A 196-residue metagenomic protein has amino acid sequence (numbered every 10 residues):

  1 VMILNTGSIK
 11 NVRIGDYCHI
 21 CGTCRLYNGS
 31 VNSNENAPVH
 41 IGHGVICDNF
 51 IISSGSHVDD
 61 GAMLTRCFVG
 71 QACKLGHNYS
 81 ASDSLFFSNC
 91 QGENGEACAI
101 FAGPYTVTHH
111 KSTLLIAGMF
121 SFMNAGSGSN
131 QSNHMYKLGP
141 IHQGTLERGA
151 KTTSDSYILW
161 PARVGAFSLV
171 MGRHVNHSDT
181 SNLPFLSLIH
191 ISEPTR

Functional and structural regions predicted by a protein language model:
V1-N182: Structural signal for interior beta-strand "rungs" in well-ordered beta-sheet cores of soluble enzyme domains
S187-T195: Residue-level detector of conserved catalytic or cofactor/ligand-binding positions in enzyme active sites
